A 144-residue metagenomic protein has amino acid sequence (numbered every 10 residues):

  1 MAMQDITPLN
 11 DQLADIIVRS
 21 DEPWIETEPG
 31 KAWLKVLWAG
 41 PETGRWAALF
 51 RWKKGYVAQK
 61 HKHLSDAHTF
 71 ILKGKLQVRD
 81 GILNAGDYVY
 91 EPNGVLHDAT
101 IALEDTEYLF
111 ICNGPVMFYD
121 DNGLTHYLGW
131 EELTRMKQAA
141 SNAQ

Functional and structural regions predicted by a protein language model:
M1-G44, L124-Q144: A short, N-terminal "cap"/entry segment at the start of jelly-roll beta-barrel domains of the cupin/DSBH fold
K31-K62, P92-L96: Conserved short histidine dyad/triad with adjacent acidic residue
W33, A67, E104: Residues that flank catalytic or metal-binding motifs in active/ligand-binding sites
K54, H63-V78: Glycine- and acidic-residue-biased ligand/ion/polar-headgroup-sensing regions
V57, D87-Y88, E107: Residue-level marker of beta-strand positions
Q77-D98: Short acidic-glycine-tyrosine-enriched beta hairpin
N93-N122: Ligand-binding loop in jelly-roll beta-barrel domains
